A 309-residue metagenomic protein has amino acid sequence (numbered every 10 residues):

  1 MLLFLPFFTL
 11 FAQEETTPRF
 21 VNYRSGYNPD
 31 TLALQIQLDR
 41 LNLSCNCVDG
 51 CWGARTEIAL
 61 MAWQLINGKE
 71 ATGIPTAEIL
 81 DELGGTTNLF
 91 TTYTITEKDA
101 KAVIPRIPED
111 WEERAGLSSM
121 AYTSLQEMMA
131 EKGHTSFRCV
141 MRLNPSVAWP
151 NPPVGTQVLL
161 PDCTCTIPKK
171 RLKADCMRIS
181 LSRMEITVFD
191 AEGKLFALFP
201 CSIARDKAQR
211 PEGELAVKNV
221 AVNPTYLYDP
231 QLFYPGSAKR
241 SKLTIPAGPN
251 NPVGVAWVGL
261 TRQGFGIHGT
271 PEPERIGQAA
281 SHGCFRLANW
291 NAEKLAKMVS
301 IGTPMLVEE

Functional and structural regions predicted by a protein language model:
L2-Q13: Hydrophobic h-region of N-terminal signal peptides that target proteins for export in Gram-negative bacteria
R24-I58, E97-H134: Primarily a LysM-type cell-wall glycan-binding module
A33, R55, E78, N88-F90 (+10 more regions): Extracytoplasmic
I36-C45, W52-E70, S124-P150, G193-A197 (+2 more regions): LysM (lysin motif) carbohydrate-binding repeats in extracellular/periplasmic proteins that recognize
A54-A100, C139-A174: Extracellular LysM carbohydrate-binding repeats and other cell-envelope/extracellular binding modules
S118-L198: Secretory/export targeting leaders with adjacent low-complexity proregions
T164-T270: Gly/Pro-biased beta-strand-loop elements
L243-E309: C-terminal soluble interaction/assembly domains
